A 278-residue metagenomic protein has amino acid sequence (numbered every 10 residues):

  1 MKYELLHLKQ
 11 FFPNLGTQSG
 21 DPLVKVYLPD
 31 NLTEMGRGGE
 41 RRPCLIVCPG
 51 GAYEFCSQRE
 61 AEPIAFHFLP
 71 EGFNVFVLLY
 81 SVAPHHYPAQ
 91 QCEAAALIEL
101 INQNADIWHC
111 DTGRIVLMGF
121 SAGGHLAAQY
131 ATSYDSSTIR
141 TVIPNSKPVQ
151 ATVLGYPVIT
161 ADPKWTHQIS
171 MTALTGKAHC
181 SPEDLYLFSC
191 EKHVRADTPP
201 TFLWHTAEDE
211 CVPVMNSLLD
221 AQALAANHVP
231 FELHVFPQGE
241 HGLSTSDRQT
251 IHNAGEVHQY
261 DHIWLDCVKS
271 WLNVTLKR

Functional and structural regions predicted by a protein language model:
R41-G50: Short beta-strand element of the alpha/beta-hydrolase
C56-Q58, F76-T112, H258-Y260: Catalytic nucleophile-loop/oxyanion-hole region of alpha/beta-hydrolase and closely related hydrolase-like folds
Q58-F76: Short amphipathic alpha-helix adjacent to the substrate-entry channel of hydrolases
E99-Q168, L185: Primarily recognizes the serine-hydrolase "nucleophile elbow" in alpha/beta-hydrolase and SGNH/GDSL folds
V158-H193, P199: Mobile cap/lid helix-loop segments that gate and shape the active-site cleft of serine hydrolases
D197, L203-H205, D209: Short beta-strand/loop motif that positions the catalytic acidic residue of the alpha/beta-hydrolase fold
E210-L219: Conserved alpha/beta-hydrolase "acid-adjacent" motif
Q222-R278: C-terminal catalytic histidine-bearing segment of alpha/beta-hydrolase fold enzymes
